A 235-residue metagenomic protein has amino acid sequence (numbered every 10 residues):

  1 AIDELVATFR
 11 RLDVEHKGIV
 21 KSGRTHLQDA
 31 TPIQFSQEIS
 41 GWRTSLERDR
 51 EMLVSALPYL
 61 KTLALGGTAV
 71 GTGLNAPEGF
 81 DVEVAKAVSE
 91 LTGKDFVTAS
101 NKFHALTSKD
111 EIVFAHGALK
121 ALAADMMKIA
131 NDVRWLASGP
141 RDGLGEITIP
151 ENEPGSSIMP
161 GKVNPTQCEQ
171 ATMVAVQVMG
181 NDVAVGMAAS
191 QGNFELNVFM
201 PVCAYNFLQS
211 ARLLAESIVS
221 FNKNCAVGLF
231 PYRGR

Functional and structural regions predicted by a protein language model:
A1-E4, T8-R11, Q209, L213: A non-catalytic, amphipathic alpha-helix used as a structural packing/dimerization or gating element in enzyme scaffolds
D3, R10, T31-V185: Internal glycine-rich alpha/beta core junctions
D13-S36, G71, G143, I147-P154 (+2 more regions): Glycine-rich cofactor-pocket loops
V14, F114-H116, N222-K223: Long, C-terminal-biased catalytic regions of enzyme "large/alpha" subunits
H26, I33, Q37, N75 (+4 more regions): Generic amphipathic alpha-helical segments used as scaffolds and interaction surfaces in large, multi-domain proteins
Q167-R235: Long, amphipathic alpha-helical stalk/connector segments used for oligomerization, subunit docking, or mechanical
